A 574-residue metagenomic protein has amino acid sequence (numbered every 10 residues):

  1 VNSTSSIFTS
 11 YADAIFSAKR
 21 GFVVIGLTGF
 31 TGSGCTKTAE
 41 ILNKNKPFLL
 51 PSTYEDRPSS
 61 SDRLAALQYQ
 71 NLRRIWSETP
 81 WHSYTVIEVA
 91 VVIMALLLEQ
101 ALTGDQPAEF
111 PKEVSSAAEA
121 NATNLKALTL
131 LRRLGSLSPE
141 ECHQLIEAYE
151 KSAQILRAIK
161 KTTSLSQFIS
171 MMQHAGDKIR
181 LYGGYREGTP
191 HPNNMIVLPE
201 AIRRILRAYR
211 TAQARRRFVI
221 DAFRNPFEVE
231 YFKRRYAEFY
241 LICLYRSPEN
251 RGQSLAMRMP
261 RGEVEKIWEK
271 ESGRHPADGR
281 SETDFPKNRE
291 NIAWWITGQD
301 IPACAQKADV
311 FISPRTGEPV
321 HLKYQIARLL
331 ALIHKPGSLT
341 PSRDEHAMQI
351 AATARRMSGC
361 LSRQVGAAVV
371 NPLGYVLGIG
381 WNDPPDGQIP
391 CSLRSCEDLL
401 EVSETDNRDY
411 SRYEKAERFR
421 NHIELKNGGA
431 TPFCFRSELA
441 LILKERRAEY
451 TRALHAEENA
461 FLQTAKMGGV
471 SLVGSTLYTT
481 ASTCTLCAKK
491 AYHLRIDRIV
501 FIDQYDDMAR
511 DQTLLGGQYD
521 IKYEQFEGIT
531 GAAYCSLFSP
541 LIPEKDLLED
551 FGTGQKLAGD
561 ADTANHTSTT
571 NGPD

Functional and structural regions predicted by a protein language model:
V1-T31, I41-E78, S83: Extreme N-terminal, non-catalytic leader segments that precede Walker-type/kinase nucleotide-binding cores
T36: Walker A/P-loop
N43-N45, W76-T79, E230-Y240, K489-R498 (+1 more regions): Short, surface-exposed basic-aromatic patches at helix termini and helix-loop junctions that form
T53-D62, V91, L244-N250, G317 (+3 more regions): Short, acidic/turn-prone active-site loops that include or flank metal/cofactor- and phosphate-binding residues
S60-N124, L128: P-loop NTPase motor core
D105-A208, Q213, A293-I296, P302 (+1 more regions): Zinc-dependent deaminase catalytic domain
D221-F223, F232-M259: Conserved phosphate-donor/acceptor-positioning beta-strand/loop module used by diverse small-molecule
E228-V229, M257-Y324: Small-molecule kinase domains that catalyze NTP-dependent phosphoryl transfer to phosphate-bearing small molecules
